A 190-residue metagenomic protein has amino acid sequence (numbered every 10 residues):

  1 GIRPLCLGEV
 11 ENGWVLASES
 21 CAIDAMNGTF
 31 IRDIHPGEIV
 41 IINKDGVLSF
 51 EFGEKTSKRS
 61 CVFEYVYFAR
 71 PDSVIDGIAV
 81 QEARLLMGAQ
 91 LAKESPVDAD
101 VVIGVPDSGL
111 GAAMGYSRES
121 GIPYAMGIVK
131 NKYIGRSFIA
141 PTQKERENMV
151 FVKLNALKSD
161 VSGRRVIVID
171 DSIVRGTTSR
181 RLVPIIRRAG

Functional and structural regions predicted by a protein language model:
I2-S108, S117-L157: N-terminal segments that mediate ammonia production and transfer in glutamine-dependent amidotransferase systems
K93, M114, R118, P184 (+1 more regions): Short, well-ordered alpha-helices that flank and scaffold nucleotide-derived cofactor binding pockets
P106-A112, R175: Gly/Ser/Thr-rich loops at beta-strand to alpha-helix junctions that form or flank small-molecule/cofactor-binding
M149-G190: PRPP/pyrophosphate-binding module of the type I phosphoribosyltransferase fold
